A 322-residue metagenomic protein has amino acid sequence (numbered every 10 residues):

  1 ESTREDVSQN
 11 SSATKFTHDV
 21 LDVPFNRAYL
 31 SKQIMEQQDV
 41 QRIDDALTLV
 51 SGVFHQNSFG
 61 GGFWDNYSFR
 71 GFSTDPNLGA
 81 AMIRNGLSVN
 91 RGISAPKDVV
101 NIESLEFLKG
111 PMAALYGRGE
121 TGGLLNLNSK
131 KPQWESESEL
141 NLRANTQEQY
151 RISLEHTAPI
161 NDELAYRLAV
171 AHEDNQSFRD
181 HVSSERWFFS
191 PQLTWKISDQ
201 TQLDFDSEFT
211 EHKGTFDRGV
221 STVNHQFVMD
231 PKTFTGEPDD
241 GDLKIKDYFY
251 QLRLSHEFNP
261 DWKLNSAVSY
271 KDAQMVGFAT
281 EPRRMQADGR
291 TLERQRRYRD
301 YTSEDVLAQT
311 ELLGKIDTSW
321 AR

Functional and structural regions predicted by a protein language model:
E1-E135: Acidic, small-polar-rich N-terminal luminal/periplasmic segments of exported/outer-membrane proteins
T3-H18, N26-A28, D75, A80 (+6 more regions): N-terminal, post-signal-peptide soluble/periplasmic segments of Gram-negative outer-membrane pore/transport systems
L30, Q38, W64, G122 (+7 more regions): Transmembrane beta-barrel architecture of outer-membrane proteins
L78, R91, V100-E103, A114-P191 (+2 more regions): Outer-membrane beta-barrel translocator/receptor signature
S138-L140, Y166-L168, L203-F205, L264-V268 (+1 more regions): Transmembrane beta-strands of outer-membrane beta-barrel proteins
L154-A158, P191-W195, L252-H256, A308-G314: Residues on the lipid-exposed face of transmembrane beta-strands in outer-membrane beta-barrel proteins
N161, K196-Q200, N259-D261, L313 (+1 more regions): Outer-membrane beta-barrel channels and translocator barrels
E173-S177, W187-E257, A267-S303: Acidic/polar loop-and-plug regions of large Gram-negative outer-membrane beta-barrel proteins
